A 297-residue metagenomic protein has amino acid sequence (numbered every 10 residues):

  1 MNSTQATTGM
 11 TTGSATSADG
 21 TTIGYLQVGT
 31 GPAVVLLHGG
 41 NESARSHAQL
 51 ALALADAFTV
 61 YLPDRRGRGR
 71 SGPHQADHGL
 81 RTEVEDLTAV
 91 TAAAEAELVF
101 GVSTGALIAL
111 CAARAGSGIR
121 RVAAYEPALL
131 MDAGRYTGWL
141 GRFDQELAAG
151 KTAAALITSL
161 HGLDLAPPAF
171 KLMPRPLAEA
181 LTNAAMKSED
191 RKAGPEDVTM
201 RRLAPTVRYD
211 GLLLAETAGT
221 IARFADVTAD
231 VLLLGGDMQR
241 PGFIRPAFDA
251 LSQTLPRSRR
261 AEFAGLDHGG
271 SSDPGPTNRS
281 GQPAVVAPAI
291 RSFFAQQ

Functional and structural regions predicted by a protein language model:
S14-G72, A76: Conserved HGGG/HGGXW glycine-rich cap/lid loop of the alpha/beta-hydrolase fold
N41, R65-G69, L129, G265-G270: Alpha/beta-hydrolase active-site loop signature
Y61-F100, T104, P276-V285: Active-site loop/oxyanion-hole signature of alpha/beta-hydrolase fold enzymes
A96-R135: Conserved hydrolase catalytic core segment
T182-G219: Hydrophobic, aromatic-rich cap/lid helix
V227, L233-G235: Short beta-strand/loop motif that positions the catalytic acidic residue of the alpha/beta-hydrolase fold
R240-A247: Conserved alpha/beta-hydrolase "acid-adjacent" motif
R257-Q297: Catalytic active-site module of serine/aspartate enzymes centered on a nucleophile-bearing elbow/loop
